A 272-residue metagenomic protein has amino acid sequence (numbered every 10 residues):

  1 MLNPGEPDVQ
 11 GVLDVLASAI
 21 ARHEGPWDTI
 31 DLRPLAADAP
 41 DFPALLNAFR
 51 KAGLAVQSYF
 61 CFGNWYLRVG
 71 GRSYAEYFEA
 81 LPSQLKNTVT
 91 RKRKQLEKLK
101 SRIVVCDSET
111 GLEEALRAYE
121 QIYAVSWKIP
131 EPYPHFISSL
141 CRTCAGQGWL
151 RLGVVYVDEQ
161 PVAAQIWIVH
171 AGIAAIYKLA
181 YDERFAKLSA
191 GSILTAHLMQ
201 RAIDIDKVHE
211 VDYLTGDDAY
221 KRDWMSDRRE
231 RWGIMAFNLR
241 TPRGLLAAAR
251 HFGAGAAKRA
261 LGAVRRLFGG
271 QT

Functional and structural regions predicted by a protein language model:
M1-F60, V169-R229: Acyl-donor binding region in acyl/amide transferases
P7-V9, E109-E113, P242: A short acidic, often aromatic-flanked loop/helix-cap motif at beta-alpha or helix-coil junctions that lines enzyme
E24, T29-K187: A conserved beta-strand-loop-helix scaffold within acyl/acetyltransferase catalytic domains
F42, N47-E76, A80, D206-G269: Active-site/acyl-donor-binding loops of N-acyltransferases
I122, A180-D182, G191-L194, R240 (+1 more regions): Short, charged/polar low-complexity linear motifs in solvent-exposed/disordered segments
